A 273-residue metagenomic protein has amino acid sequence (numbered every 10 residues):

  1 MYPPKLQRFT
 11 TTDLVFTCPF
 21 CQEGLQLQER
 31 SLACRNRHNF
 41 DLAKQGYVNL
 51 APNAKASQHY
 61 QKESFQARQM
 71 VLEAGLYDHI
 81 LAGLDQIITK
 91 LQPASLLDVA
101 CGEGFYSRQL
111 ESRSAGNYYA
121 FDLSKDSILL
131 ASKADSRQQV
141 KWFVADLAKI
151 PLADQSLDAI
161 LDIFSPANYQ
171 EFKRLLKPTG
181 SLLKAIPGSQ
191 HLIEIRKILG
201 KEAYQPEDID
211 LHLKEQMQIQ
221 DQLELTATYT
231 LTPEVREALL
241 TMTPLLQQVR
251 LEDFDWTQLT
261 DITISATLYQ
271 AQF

Functional and structural regions predicted by a protein language model:
M1-S57: N-terminal auxiliary segments of SAM/dcSAM-dependent transferases
T12-L14, L225-F273: Conserved Class I S-adenosyl-L-methionine
S57-H79: Class I SAM-dependent methyltransferase Rossmann-like catalytic core, especially the SAM/SAH-binding loop
P93-G102: Conserved class I S-adenosyl-L-methionine
E103-S114: Conserved SAM-binding loop of SAM-dependent methyltransferases across substrates and taxa, primarily the Class I
S124-D126: Conserved SAM/SAH-binding beta-strand->alpha-helix loop
A148-A159: A short acidic, Gly/Pro-enriched loop at the edge of an enzyme's catalytic core that lines a small-molecule cofactor
G180-Q190: Conserved beta-strand signature within the Rossmann-like core of class I S-adenosyl-L-methionine
